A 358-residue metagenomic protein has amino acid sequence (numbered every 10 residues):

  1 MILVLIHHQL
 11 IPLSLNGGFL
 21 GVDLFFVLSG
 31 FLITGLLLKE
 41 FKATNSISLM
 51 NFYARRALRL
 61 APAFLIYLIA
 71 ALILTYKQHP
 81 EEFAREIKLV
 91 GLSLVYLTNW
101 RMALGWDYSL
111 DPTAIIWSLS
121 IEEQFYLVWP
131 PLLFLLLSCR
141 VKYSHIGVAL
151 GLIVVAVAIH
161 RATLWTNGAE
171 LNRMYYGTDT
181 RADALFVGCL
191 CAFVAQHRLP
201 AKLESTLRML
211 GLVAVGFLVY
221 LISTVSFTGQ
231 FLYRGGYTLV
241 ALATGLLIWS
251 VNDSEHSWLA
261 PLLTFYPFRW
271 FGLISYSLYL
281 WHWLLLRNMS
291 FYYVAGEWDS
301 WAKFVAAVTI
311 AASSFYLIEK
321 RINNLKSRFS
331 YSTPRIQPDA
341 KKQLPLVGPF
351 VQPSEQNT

Functional and structural regions predicted by a protein language model:
I2-E40, T44-A114, I121-S332, I336: Hydrophobic membrane-embedded alpha-helices and membrane-water interface caps/short interhelical or interfacial loops
R328-T358: Short, intrinsically disordered terminal tails adjacent to the first/last structured region
